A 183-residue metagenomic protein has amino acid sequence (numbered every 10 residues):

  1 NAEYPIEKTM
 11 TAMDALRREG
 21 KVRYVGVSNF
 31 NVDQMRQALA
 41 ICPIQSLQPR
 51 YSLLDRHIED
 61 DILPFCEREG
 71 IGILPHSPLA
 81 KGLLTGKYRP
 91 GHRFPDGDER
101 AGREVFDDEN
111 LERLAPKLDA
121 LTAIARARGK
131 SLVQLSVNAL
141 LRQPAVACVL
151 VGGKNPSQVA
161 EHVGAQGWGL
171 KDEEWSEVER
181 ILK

Functional and structural regions predicted by a protein language model:
N1-L182: Beta/alpha (TIM)-barrel catalytic core signal, keyed to glycine-rich beta->alpha loops juxtaposed to Asp/Glu that bind
